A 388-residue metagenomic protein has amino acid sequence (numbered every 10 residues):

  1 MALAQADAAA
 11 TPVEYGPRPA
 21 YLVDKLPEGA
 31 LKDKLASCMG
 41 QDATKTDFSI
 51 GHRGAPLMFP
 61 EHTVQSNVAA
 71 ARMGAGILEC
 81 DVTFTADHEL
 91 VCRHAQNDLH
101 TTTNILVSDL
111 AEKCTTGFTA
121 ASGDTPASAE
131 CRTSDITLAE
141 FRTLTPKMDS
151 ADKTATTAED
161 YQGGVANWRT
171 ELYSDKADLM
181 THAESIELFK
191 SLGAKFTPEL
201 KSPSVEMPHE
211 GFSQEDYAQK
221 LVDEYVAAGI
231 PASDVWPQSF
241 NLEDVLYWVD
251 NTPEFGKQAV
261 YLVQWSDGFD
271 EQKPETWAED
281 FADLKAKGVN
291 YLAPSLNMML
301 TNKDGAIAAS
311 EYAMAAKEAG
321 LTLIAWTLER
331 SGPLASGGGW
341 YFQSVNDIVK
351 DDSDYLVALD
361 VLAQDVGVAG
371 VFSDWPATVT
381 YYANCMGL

Functional and structural regions predicted by a protein language model:
L3-L388: Phosphate-group recognition and catalysis centered on beta-loop-alpha active-site segments
